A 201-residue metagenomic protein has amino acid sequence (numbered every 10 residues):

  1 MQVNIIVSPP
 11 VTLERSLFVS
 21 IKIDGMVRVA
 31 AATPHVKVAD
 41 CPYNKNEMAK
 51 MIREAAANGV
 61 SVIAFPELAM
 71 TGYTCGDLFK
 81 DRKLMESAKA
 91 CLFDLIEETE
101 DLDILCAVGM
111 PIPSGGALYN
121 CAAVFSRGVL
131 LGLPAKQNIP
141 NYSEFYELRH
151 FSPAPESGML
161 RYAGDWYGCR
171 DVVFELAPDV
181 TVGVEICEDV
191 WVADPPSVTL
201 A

Functional and structural regions predicted by a protein language model:
V3-A201: Enzyme catalytic cores with a strong preference for nitrogen-chemistry domains
